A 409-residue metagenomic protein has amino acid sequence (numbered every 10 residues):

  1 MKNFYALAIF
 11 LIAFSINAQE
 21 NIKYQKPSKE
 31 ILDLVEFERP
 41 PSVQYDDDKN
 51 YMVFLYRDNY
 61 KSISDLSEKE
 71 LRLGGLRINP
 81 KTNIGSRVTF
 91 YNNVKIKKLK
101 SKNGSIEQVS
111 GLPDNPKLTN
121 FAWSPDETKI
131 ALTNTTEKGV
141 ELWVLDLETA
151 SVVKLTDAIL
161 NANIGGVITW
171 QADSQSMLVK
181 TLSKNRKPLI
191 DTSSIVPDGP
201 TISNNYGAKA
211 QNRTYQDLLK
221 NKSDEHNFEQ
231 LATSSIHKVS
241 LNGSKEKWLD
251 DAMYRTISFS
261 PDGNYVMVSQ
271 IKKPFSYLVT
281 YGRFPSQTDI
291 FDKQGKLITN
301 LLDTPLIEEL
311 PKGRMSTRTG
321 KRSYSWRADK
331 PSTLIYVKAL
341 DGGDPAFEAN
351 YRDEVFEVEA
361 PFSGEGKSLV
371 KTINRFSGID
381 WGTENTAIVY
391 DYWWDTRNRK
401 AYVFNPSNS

Functional and structural regions predicted by a protein language model:
K2-I9: Sec-dependent signal peptide recognition, specifically the positively charged N-region followed immediately by
I9-A18: Hydrophobic h-region of N-terminal signal peptides that target proteins for export in Gram-negative bacteria
A18-S409: Beta-propeller folds
